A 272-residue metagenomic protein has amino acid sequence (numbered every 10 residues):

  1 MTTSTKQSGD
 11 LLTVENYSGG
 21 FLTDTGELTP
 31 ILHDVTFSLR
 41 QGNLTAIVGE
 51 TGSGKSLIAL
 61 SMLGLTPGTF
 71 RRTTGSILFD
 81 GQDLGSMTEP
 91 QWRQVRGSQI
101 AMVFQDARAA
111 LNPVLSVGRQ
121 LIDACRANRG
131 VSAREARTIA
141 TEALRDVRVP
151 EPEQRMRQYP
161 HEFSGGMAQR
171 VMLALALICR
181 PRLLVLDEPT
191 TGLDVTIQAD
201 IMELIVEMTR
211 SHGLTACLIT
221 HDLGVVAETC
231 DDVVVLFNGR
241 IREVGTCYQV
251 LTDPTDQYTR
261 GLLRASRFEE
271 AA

Functional and structural regions predicted by a protein language model:
T2, G68, M102, P150-E151 (+1 more regions): C-terminal boundary and immediately downstream tail of ABC-type ATPase nucleotide-binding domains
R71-D83: Conserved ABC transporter NBD signature motif
I178-R182: A short, proline-enriched helix->beta-strand linker immediately N-terminal to the Walker B motif in ABC-type P-loop
A199-H212: Helical segment within the ABC ATPase nucleotide-binding domain
V226-E228: A short, surface-exposed alpha-helical micro-motif characterized by mixed small hydrophobic and charged/polar residues
V244-G245: ABC ATPase "signature
